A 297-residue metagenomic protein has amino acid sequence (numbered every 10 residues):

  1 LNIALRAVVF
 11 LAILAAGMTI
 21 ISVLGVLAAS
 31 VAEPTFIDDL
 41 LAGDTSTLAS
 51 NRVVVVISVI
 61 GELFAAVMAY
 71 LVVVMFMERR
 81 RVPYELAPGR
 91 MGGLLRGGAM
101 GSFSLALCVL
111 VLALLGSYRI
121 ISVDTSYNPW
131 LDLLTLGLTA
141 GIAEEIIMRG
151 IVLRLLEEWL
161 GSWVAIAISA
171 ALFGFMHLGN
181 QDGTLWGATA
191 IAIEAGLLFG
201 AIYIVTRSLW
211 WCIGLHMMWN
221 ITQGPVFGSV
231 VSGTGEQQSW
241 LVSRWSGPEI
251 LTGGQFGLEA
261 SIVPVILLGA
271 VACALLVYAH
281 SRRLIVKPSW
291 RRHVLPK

Functional and structural regions predicted by a protein language model:
L1-V82, G224-K297: N-terminal, membrane-interfacial amphipathic/helix-forming hydrophobic leader that caps and precedes the first
A15-T19, L105-L110, A170-G179, M218-V226: Aromatic-anchored segments of alpha-helical transmembrane domains
G25-I57, M75-I146, L153-W159, P288 (+1 more regions): Juxtamembrane helix-loop-helix connectors linking adjacent transmembrane helices in multi-pass membrane enzymes
A99, T135, T139, I168-F175 (+4 more regions): Hydrophobic residues within alpha-helical transmembrane segments of multi-pass solute transporters/permease subunits
L105-C108, G141, G161-L178, A192-G196: Small-polar-interrupted transmembrane alpha-helices in polytopic inner-membrane proteins
S122-L133, D182-I191, I262: Juxtamembrane helix-entry segments on the extracytoplasmic side of multipass membrane proteins
A143-I168, A201-S208: Membrane-interface helix/loop boundary segments of multi-pass membrane proteins
A188-I250: Functionally important transmembrane alpha-helices
